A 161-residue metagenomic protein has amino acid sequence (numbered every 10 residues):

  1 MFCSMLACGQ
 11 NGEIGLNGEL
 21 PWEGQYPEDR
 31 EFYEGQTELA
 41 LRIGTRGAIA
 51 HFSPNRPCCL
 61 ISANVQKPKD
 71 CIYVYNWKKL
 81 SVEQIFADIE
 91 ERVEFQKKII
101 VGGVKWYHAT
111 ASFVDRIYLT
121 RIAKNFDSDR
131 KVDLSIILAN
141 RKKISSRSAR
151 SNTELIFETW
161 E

Functional and structural regions predicted by a protein language model:
M1-E161: Enzymes that bind and transform nitrogen-containing heteroaromatic metabolites
